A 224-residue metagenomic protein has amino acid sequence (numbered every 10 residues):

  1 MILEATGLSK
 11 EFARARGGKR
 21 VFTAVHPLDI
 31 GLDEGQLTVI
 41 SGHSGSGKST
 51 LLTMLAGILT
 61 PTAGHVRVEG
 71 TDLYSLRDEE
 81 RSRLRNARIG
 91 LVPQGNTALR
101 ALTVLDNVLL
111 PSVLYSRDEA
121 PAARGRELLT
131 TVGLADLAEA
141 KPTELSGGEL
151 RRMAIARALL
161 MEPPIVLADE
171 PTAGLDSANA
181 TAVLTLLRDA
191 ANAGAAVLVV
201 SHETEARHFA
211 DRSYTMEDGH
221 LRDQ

Functional and structural regions predicted by a protein language model:
A13-G17, L109-A122, T131-V132: ABC-type ATPase nucleotide-binding domains, specifically the catalytic core motifs of the NBD
K19, L73-G90, N192: ABC ATPase NBD coupling module
A56: Helix-to-loop junction immediately C-terminal to a conserved catalytic motif
G64-D72: Conserved ABC transporter NBD signature motif
K141-L145, E149: Conserved ABC ATPase signature
L160-P164: A short, proline-enriched helix->beta-strand linker immediately N-terminal to the Walker B motif in ABC-type P-loop
V166-D169: Catalytic Walker B motif of ABC-type/P-loop ATPase nucleotide-binding domains
